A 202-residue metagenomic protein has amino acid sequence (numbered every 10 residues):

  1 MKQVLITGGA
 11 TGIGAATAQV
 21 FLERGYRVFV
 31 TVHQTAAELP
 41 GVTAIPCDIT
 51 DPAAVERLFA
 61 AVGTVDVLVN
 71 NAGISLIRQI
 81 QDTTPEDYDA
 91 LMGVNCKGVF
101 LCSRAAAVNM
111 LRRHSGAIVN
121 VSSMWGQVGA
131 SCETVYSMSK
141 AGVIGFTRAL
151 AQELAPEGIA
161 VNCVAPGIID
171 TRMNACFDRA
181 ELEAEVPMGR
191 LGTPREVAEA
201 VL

Functional and structural regions predicted by a protein language model:
A10-T11: Conserved glycine-rich cofactor-binding loop
Q79-I80, D87-D89, L182: Substrate-binding pocket helix/loop in short-chain dehydrogenase/reductase
Q81, V128-T134, P156-E157, G189 (+1 more regions): Active-site loop immediately N-terminal to the catalytic Tyr-X3-Lys motif of short-chain dehydrogenase/reductase
S103, S139, T147: Active-site helix of classical SDR
V108, Q152-P156: Alpha-helical segment proximal to the catalytic Tyr-Lys
S123: Residue(s) in the substrate-gating loop at a strand-loop-helix junction that position the organic substrate next
P156, C163, A184-L202: C-terminal helical subdomain
